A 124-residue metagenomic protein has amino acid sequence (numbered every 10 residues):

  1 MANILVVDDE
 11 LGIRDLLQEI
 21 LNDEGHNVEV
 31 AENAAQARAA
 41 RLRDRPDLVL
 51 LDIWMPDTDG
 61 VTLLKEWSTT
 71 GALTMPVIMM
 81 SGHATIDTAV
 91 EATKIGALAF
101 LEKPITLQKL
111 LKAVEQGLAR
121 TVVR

Functional and structural regions predicted by a protein language model:
E10, I53-W54, M79: The short loop immediately C-terminal to the conserved phospho-acceptor aspartate in CheY-like receiver
L11-E29: Two-component/phosphorelay signaling modules centered on CheY-like receiver
R14, P56, T70, S81 (+1 more regions): The feature encodes the CheY-like receiver
N33, D59-T62: Acidic catalytic/metal-coordinating carboxylates
A39, V61-L73, E91: Short amphipathic alpha-helix used as the core "switch/output" element in two-component signaling
D44-L50, M55: Active-site beta3 strand of CheY-like receiver
L101, I105-V114: C-terminal output helix
